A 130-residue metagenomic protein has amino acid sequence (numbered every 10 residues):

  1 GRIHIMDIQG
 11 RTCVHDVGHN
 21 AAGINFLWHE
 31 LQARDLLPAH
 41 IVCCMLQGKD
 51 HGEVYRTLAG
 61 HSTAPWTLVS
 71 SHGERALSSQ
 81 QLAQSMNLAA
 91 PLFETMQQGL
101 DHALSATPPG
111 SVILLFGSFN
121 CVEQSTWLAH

Functional and structural regions predicted by a protein language model:
G1-P65: Nucleotide phosphate-binding/pyrophosphate-handling subdomain across enzymes that bind or process nucleotide phosphates
T12-C13, G52-V112: C-terminal helical cap/extension that packs against the catalytic core of soluble nucleotide-cofactor enzymes
L115: Acidic, glycine-rich flexible loop segments
S118: Active-site-proximal loop/hinge segments that shape catalytic or ion-binding/gating pockets
C121-E123: Short, active-site-adjacent cap segments at secondary-structure transitions
